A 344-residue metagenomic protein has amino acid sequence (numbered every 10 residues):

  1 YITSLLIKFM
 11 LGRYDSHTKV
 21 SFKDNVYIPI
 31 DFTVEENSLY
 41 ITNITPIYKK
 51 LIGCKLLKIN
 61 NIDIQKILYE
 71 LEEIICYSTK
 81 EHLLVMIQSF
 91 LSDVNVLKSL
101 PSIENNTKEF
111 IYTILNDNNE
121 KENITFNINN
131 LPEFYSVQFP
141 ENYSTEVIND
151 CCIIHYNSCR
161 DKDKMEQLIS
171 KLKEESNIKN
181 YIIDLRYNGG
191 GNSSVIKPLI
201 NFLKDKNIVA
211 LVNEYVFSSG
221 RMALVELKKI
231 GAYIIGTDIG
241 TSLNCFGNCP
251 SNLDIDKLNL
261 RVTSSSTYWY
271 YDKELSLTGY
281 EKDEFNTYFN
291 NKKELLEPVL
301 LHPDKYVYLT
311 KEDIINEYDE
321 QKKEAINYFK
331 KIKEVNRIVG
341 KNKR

Functional and structural regions predicted by a protein language model:
Y1-Y181, Y187-G189, N207, I314-I315 (+1 more regions): Flexible, low-complexity junctional segments that flank or bridge functional domains
L115-N118, P140-R344: C-terminal "post-core" interaction segments
